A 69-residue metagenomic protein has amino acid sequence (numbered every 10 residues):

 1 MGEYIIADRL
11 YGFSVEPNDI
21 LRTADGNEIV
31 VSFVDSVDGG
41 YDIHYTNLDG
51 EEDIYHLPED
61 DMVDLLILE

Functional and structural regions predicted by a protein language model:
M1-E16: Mixed-charge, Lys/Arg-rich low-complexity intrinsically disordered regions
G2, E52-E69: Intrinsically disordered, low-complexity, charged/polar segments
E28, S32-Y55: Basic/aromatic-rich interaction segments and small domains that mediate binding to polyanionic partners
